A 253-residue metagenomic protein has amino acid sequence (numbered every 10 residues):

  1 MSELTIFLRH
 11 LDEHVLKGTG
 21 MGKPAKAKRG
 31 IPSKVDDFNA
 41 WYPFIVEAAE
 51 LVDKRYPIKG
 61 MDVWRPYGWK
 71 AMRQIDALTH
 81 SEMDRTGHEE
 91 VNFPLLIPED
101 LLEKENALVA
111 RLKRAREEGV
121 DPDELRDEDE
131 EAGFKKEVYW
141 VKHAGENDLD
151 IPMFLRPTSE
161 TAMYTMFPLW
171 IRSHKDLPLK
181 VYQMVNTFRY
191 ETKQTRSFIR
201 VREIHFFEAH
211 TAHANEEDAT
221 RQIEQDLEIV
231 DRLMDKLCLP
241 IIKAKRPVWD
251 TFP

Functional and structural regions predicted by a protein language model:
S2-P253: TRNA-recognition modules of translation machinery and tRNA-sensing kinases, especially anticodon-binding
